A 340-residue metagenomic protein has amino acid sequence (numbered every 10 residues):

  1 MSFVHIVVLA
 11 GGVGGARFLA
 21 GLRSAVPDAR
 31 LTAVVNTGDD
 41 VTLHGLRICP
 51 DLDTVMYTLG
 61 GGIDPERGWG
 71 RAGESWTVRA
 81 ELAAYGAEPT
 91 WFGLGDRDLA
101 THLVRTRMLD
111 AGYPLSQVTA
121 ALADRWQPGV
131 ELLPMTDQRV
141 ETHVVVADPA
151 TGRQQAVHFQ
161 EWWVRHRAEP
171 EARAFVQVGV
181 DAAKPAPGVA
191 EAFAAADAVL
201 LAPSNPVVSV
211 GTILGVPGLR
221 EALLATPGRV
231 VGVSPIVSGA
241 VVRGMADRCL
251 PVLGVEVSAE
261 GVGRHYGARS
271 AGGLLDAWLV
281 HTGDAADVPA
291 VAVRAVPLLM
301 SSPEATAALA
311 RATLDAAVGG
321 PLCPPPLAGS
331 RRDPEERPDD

Functional and structural regions predicted by a protein language model:
S2-I6: Extreme N-terminal starter segment of soluble prokaryotic enzymes
F18-A29: A short, Lys/Arg-enriched amphipathic alpha-helix followed by its capping loop at the start of a domain
P27-A29, T226-V230, L275: A short helix->loop->beta-strand "cap" motif at the edges of active sites that frequently abuts
N36-Q177: Electropositive, gly/pro-rich neighborhoods at or near active sites that engage anionic ligands
R173-F193: Active-site glycine-rich loop that binds ribose-phosphate moieties when present
A196: An anion/phosphate-binding loop that grips the pyrophosphate of nucleotide cofactors and donors
L214-L253: Redox- and metal-dependent alpha/beta enzyme cores, enriched for Fe-S-associated oxidoreductases and cofactor-handling
R243-L327, E335-D340: C-terminal functional extensions of proteins
